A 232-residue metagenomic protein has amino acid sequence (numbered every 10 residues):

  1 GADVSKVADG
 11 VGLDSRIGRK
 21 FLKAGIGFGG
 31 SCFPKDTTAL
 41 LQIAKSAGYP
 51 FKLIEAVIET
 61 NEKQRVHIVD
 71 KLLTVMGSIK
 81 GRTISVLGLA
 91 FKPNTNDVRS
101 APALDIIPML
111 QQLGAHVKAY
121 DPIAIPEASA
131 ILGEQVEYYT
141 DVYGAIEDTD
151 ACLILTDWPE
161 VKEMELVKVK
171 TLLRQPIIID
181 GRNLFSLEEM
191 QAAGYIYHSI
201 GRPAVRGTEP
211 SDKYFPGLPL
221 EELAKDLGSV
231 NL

Functional and structural regions predicted by a protein language model:
G1-L232: Structural/interface elements that position substrates and couple domains in central-metabolism enzymes
